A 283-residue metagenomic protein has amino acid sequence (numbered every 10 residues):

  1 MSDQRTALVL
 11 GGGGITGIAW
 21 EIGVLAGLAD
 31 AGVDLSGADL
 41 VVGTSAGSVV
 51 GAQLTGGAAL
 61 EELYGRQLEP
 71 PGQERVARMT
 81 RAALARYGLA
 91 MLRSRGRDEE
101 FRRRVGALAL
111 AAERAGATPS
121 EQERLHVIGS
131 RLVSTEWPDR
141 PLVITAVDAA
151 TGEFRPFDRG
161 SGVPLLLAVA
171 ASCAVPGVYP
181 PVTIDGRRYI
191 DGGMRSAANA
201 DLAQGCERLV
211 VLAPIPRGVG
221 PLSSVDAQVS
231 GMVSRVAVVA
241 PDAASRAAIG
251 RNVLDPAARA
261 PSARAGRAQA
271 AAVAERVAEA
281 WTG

Functional and structural regions predicted by a protein language model:
M1-T44, V49-G283: Patatin-like phospholipase
